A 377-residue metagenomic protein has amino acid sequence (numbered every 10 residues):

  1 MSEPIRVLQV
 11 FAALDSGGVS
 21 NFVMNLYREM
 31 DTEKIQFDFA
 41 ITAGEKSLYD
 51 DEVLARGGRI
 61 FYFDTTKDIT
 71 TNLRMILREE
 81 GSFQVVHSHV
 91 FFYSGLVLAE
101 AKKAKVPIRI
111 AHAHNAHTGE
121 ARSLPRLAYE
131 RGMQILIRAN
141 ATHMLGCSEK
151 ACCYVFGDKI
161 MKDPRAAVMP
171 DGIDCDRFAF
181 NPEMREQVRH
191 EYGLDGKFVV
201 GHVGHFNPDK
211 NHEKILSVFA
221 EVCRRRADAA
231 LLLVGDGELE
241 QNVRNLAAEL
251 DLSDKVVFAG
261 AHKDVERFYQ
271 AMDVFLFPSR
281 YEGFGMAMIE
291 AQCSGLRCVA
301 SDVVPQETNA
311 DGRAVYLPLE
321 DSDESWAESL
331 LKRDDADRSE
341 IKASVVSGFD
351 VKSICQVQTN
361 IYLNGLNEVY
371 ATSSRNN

Functional and structural regions predicted by a protein language model:
E3-I5, Q9-T71, E238-L239, I361: N-terminal strand-loop element at the rim of the active site of nucleotide-sugar-dependent glycosyltransferases
G17-N25, F198, H202-E221, E238-R244: A conserved mid-protein helix/loop that constitutes part of the nucleotide-sugar donor-binding site
G18, A336-N377: A charged, aromatic-enriched C-terminal amphipathic alpha-helix characteristic of glycosyltransferases across folds
A40-I41, M288, R297-S301, Q306: Short hydrophobic beta-strand element within catalytic cores of glycosyltransferases and related nucleotide-activated
S88-L96, A113: Short His-centered aromatic/hydrophobic patch
A139-A179: A short, active-site helix/loop in glycosyltransferases that binds the activated sugar's phosphate group
A261, R280: Aromatic "clamp/platform" in nucleotide-sugar-dependent glycosyltransferases that forms part of the donor/acceptor
E307-R333, D337, K352: Change "using UDP/GDP/dTDP sugars" to "using nucleotide sugars
